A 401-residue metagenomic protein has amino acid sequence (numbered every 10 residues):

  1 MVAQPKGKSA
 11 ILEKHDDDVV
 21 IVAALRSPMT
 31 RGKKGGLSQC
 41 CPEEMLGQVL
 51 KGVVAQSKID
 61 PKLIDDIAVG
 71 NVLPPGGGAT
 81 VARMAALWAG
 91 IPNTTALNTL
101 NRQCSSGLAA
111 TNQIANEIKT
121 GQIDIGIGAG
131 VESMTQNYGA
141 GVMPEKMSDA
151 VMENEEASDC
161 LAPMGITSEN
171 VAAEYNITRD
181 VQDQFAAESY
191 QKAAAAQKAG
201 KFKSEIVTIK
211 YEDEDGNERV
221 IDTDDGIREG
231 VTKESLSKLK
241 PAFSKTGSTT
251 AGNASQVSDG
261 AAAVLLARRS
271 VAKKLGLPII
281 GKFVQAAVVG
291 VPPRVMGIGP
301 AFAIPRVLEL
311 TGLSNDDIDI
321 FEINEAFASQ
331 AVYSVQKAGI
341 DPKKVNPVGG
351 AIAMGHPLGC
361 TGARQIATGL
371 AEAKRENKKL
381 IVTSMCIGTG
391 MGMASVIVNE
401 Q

Functional and structural regions predicted by a protein language model:
V2, K8-V20, L25-P28, S38-Q48 (+5 more regions): N-terminal extracellular/periplasmic Venus flytrap/periplasmic-binding protein-like
S9-I11, S27-K51, A55, L73-P75 (+9 more regions): Active-site pocket-shaping loop/turn-to-helix segments
G52-D65, V171, Y175-N176, A272-I279 (+2 more regions): Phosphate/pyrophosphate-binding loops at sites that engage ATP/ADP/AMP, CoA/4′-phosphopantetheine, polyphosphate
K62-G70, A96-N101, G126-E132, D183-E188 (+5 more regions): Beta-strand segments within the central parallel beta-sheet cores of soluble alpha/beta enzyme folds
N71-I125, D159-I166, G230-Q256, K337-Q365 (+2 more regions): Conserved catalytic cysteine-centered active-site region of acyl-thioester-dependent Claisen-condensing enzymes
Q122-Y175: Flexible glycine-/small-residue-enriched beta->alpha junction loops that bind anionic phosphate/pyrophosphate groups
A194-A195, A263-Q285, F302-T311, A326-I340 (+1 more regions): Condensing-enzyme catalytic core of the thiolase-fold
